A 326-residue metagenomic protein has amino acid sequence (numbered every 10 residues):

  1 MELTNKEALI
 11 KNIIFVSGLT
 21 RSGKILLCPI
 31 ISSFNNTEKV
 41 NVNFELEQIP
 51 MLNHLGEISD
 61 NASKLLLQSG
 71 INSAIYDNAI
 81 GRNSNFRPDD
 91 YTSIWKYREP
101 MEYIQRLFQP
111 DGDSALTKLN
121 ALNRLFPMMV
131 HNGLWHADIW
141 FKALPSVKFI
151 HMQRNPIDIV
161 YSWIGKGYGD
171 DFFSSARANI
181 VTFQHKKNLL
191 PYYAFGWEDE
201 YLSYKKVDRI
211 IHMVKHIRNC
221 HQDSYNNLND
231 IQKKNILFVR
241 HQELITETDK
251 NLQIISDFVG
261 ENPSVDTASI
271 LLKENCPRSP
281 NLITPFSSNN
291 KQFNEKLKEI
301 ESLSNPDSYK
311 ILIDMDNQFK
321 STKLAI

Functional and structural regions predicted by a protein language model:
M1-I14, L189-F238, L244-I326: PAPS-dependent sulfotransferases, especially Golgi type II membrane carbohydrate sulfotransferases
T4-S33: Walker A (P-loop) phosphate-binding motif
I14, E38, K148-I150, L237-V239: Hydrophobic/aromatic beta-strand patches that form the interior of the parallel beta-sheet core in alpha/beta enzyme
S17-G18, P127-G133, M152-R154, H241-Q242: Short His-Asn-centered micro-motif
G23-N36, W140-L144, W163-K166, F238-P263: PAPS/PAP-binding and catalytic site of the sulfotransferase fold
V42-M128, K186-D199: PAPS-dependent sulfation machinery
Q105-R106, F126-W135, W140, S174-I211: Anion-recognition interface
M129-H131, W140-K166: Conserved phosphate-donor/acceptor-positioning beta-strand/loop module used by diverse small-molecule
